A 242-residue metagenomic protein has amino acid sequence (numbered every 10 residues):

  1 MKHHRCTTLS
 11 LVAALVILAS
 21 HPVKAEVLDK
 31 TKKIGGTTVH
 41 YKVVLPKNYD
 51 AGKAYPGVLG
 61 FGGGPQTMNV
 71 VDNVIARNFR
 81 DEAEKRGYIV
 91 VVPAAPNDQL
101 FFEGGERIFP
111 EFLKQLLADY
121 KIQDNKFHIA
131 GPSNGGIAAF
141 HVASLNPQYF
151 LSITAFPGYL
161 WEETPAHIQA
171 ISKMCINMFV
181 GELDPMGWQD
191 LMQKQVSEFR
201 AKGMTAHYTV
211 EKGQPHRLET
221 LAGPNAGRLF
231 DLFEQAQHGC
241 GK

Functional and structural regions predicted by a protein language model:
M1-S10: Bacterial N-terminal signal peptides that target proteins for export
S10-A19: Bacterial N-terminal signal peptides
S20-G57, G104-G105, P132-N134, V142 (+4 more regions): A domain-start/cap signature at the N-terminus of enzymes
K42, G57-F61, I89-A94, K126-G131 (+3 more regions): Structural recognition of the beta-strand scaffold that forms the well-ordered cores of secreted hydrolase catalytic
K47-A54, F101-N134, A139, P147: Gly/Ser-rich "nucleophile elbow"/oxyanion-hole loop immediately N-terminal to the catalytic nucleophile in hydrolases
Y49-L100: Short substrate-entry loop that stabilizes the transition state in hydrolases
H141-L151, W161: Conserved hydrolase catalytic core segment
S152, P157-F230, E234: The feature captures the conserved acid-bearing segment of alpha/beta-hydrolase catalytic domains
